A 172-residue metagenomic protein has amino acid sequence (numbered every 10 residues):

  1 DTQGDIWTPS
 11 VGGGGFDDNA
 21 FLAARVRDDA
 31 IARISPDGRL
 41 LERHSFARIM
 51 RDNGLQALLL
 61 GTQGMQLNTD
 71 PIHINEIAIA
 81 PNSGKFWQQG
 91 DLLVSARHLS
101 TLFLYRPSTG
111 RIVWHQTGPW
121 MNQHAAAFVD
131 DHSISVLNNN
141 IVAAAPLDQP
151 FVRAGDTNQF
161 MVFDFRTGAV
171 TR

Functional and structural regions predicted by a protein language model:
D1-T2, G13-G15, D70-Q88, A126-V129: Structural signature of eukaryotic scaffold interfaces centered on beta-propeller domains
T8-R27, T62-G64, N82-Q89, V136-G155: Short, conserved, GDST-rich strand-edge loop motifs in beta-rich repeat architectures
R27, H73, Q88, H98 (+2 more regions): Beta-rich catalytic cores
A30-A32, T101-F103, Q159-M161: A short loop-to-beta-strand structural motif that recurs across blades of beta-propeller domains
I34, G38-I72, H115-G118, V170-R172: Surface-exposed loop and turn segments in beta-propeller and other repeat-based domains that flank or scaffold
S35-G38, R106-G110, F165-G168: Short loop/turn segments that connect beta-strands within beta-propeller blades
A125-R172: Loop/turn-rich, solvent-exposed surfaces of beta-rich toroidal or solenoidal domains
